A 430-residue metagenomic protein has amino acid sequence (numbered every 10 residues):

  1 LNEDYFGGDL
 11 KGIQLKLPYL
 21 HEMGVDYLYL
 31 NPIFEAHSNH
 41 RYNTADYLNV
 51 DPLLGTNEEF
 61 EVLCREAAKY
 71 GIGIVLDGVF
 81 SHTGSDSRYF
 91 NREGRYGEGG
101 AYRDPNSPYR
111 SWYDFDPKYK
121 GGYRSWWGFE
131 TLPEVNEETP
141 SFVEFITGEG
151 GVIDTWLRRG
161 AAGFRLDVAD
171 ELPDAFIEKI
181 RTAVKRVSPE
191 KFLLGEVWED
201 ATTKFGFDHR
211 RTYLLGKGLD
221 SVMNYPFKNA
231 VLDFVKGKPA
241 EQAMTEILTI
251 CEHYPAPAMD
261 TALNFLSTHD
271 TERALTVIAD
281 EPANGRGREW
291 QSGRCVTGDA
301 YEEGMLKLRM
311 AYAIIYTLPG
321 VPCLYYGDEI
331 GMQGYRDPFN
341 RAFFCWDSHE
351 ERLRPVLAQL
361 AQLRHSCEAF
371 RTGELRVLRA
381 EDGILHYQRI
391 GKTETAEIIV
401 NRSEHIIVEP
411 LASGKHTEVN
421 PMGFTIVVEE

Functional and structural regions predicted by a protein language model:
L1-D26, I33-R159, I180, R186 (+1 more regions): Substrate-binding/active-site clefts of carbohydrate-active enzymes
L20, L30, Y47, A67 (+9 more regions): Conserved, mostly hydrophobic/aromatic
D26-L28, A162, P322: Short acidic/polar active-site loop segments enriched in Thr and Asp
F34, D51-L54, F80, D170-L172 (+4 more regions): Short, flexible loop/turn elements at secondary-structure junctions
C64-I72, H82, S87-E98, V152 (+4 more regions): Active-site-proximal helices and loops of the catalytic beta/alpha 8
K238, M244-A369: Active-site-proximal substrate-binding groove within the catalytic cores of carbohydrate-active enzymes
L378-L411: Carbohydrate-binding surface patches
T417-E430: C-terminal beta-strand-rich structural cap/linker in extracellular carbohydrate-active enzymes
